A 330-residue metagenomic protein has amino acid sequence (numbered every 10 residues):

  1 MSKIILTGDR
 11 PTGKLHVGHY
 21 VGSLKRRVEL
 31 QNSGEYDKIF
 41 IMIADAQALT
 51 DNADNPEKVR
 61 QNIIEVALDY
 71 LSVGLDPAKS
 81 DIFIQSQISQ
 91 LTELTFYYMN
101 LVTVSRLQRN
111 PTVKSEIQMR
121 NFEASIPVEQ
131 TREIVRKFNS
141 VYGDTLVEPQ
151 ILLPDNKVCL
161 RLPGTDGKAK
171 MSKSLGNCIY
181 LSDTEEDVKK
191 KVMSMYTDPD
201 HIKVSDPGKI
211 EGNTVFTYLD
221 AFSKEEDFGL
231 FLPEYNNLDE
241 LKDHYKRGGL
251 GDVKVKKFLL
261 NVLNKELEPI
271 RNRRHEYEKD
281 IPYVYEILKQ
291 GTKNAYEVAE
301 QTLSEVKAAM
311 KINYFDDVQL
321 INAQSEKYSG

Functional and structural regions predicted by a protein language model:
M1-S2, P282: A short, charged/proline- and glycine-enriched loop that marks the coil->beta-strand transition at the N-terminal
S2-F122, R132, E226, V262-L267 (+2 more regions): N-terminal Rossmann-like or analogous alpha/beta NTP/dinucleotide-binding catalytic cores that position adenine
E123-G330: Conserved nucleotide- and phosphate/pyrophosphate-binding catalytic cores in adenylate/nucleotidyl-handling enzymes
